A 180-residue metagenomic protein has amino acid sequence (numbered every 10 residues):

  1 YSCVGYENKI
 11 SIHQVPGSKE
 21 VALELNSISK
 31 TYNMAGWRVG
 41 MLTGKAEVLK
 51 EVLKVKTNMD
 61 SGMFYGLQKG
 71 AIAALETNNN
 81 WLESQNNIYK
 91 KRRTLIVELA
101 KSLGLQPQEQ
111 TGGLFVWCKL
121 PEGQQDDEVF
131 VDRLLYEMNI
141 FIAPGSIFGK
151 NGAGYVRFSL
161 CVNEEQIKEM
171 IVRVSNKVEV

Functional and structural regions predicted by a protein language model:
Y1-V180: PLP-dependent class I/II
